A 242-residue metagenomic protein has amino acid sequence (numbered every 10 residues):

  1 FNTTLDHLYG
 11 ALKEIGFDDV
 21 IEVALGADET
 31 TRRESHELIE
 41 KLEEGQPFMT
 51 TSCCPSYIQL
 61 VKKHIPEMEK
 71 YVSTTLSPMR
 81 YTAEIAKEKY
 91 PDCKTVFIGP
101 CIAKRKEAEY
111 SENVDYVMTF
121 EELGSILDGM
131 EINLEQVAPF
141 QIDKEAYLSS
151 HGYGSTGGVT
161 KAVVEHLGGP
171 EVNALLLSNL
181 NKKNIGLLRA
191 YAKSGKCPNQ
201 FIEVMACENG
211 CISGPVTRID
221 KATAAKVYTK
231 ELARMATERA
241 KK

Functional and structural regions predicted by a protein language model:
F1-K242: Iron-sulfur-associated redox domains of electron-transfer enzymes in respiratory and anaerobic energy metabolism
